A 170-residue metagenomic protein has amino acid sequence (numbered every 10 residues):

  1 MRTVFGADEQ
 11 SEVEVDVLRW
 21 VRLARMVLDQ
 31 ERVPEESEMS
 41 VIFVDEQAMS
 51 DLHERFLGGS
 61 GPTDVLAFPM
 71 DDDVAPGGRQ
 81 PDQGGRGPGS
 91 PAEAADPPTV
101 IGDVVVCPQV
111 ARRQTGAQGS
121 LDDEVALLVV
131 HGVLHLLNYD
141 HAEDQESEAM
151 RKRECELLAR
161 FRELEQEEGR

Functional and structural regions predicted by a protein language model:
M1-A126, L134-R170: An acidic/histidine-cluster motif and surrounding catalytic segment that typifies divalent-metal-assisted enzyme active
